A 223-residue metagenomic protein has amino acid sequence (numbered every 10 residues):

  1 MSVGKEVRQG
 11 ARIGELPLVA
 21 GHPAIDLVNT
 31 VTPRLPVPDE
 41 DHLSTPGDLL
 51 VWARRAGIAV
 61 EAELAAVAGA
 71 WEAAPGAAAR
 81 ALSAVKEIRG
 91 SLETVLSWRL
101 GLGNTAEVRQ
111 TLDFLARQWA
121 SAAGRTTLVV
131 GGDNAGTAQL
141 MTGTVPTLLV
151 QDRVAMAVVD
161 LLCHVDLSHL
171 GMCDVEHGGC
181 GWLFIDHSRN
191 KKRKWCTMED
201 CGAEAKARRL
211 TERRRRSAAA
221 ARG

Functional and structural regions predicted by a protein language model:
M1-M172, G179-G181, A219-G223: Short helix-coil boundary/hinge micro-motifs
G14, C180, K191-K192, K206: Glycine-rich, flexible loop/turn motifs
L167-M172, F184-K192, R208-E212: Short conserved catalytic/interaction loops centered on acidic-Pro-aromatic/His motifs
H177-F184, D200, A205: Cys/His-rich microdomains that often coordinate metals
N190-G202: Cysteine-rich micro-motifs
D200-A220: Basic DNA-binding region of bZIP-type proteins
